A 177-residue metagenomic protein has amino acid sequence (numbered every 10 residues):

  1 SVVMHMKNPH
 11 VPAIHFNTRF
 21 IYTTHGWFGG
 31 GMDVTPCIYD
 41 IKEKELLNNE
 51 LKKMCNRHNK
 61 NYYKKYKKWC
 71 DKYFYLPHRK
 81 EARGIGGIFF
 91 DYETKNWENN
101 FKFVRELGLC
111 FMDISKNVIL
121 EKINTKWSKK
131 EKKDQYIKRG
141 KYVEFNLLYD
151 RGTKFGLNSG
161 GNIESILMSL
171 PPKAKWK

Functional and structural regions predicted by a protein language model:
S1-K177: A domain-level signal for the structural core that forms small-molecule/cofactor-binding pockets and catalytic centers
